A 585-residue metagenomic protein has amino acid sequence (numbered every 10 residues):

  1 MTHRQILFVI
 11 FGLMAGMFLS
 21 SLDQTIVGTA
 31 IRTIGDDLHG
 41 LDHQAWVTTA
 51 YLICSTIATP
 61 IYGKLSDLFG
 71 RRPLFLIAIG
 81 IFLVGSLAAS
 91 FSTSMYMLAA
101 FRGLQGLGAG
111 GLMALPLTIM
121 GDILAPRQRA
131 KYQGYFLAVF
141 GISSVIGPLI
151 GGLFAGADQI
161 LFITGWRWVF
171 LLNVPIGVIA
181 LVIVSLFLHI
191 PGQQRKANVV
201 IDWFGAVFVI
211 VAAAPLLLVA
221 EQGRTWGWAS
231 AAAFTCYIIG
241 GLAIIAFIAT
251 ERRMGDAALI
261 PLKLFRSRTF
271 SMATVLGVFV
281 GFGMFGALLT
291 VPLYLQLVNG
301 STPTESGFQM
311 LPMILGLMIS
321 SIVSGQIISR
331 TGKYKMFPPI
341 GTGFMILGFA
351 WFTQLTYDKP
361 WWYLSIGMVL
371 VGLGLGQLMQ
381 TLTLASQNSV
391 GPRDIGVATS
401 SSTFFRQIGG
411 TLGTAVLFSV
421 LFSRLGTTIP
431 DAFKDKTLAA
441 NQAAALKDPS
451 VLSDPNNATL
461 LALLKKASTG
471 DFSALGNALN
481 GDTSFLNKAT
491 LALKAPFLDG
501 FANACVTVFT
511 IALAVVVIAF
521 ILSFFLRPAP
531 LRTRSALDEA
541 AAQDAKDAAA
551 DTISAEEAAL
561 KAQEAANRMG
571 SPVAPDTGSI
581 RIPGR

Functional and structural regions predicted by a protein language model:
M1-V9, L13, L186-H189, A249 (+2 more regions): Transmembrane-helix exit segments and adjacent C-terminal regions of multi-pass membrane proteins
I6-A58, A99, F204, L218 (+4 more regions): Transmembrane core module of solute transporters
S66-F204, A231, L315: Helix-loop-helix hairpins in multi-pass membrane proteins, especially solute transporters
M113, A130-I142, A287, L293 (+4 more regions): Small-residue-rich alpha-helical segments with characteristic i,i+4
I146-A155, S324, G413, L417-L421: Small-residue (Gly/Pro/Ala) motifs that create kinks and tight helix-helix packing interfaces
V174-Q193, I210-Q222, G240-M254, A519-R527: C-terminal membrane-cytosol helix-exit motif in multi-pass small-molecule transporters
V182-I201, W226, A249-A258, Y357 (+3 more regions): Helix-loop junctions on the cytosolic side of multi-pass membrane transporters, especially the intracellular loop
